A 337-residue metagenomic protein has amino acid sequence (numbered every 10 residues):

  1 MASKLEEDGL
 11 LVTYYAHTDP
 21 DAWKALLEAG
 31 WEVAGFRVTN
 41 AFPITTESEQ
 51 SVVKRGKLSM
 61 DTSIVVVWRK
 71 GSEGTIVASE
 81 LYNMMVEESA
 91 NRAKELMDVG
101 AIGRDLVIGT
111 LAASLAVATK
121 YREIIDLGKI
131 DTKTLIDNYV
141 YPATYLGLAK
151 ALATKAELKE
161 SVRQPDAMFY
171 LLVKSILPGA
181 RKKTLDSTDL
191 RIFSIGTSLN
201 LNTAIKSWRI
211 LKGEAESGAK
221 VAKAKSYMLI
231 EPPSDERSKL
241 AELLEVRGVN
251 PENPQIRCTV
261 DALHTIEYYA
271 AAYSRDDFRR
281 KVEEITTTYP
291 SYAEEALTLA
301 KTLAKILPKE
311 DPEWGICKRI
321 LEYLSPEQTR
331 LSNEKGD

Functional and structural regions predicted by a protein language model:
M1-E7, E28-A34: A short glycine-rich, Lys/Arg-flanked "PGG" loop and its adjoining helix->strand segment in the class I
D8-A16: Conserved beta-strand signature within the Rossmann-like core of class I S-adenosyl-L-methionine
H17-D21: Acidic-and-aromatic substrate-binding clefts and catalytic sites of carbohydrate-active enzymes
A22-L27, S51-V53: A short acidic (Asp/Glu
G35-S48: Conserved S-adenosyl-L-methionine
S51-V52, G56-A101: Flexible, glycine-/basic-rich loop-and-beta segments that form/coincide with the SAM-dependent methyltransferase
M97-D337: C-terminal accessory/interaction regions of large nucleic acid-associated machines
